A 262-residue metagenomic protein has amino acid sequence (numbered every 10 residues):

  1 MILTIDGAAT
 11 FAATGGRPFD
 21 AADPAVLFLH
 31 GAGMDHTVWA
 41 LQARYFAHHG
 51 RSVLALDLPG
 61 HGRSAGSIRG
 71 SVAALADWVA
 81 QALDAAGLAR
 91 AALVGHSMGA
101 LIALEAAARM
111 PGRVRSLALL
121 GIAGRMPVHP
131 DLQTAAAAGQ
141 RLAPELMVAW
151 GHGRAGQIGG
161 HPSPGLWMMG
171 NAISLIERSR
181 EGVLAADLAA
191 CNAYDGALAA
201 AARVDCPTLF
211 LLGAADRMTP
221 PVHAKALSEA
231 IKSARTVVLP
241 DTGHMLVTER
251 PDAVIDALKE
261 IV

Functional and structural regions predicted by a protein language model:
L3-G16, A40-H48, S52-M98, D256: Active-site loop/oxyanion-hole signature of alpha/beta-hydrolase fold enzymes
L29-G31, L212: The conserved beta1-alpha1 loop
G31-M34, S97: Active-site glycine-rich loops that stabilize anionic/oxyanionic intermediates across multiple enzyme folds
L101-L146: Flexible "cap/lid" loop of the alpha/beta hydrolase fold
T134-R203: Conserved alpha/beta-hydrolase catalytic His-Asp/Glu region
V204, F210-L212, D216: Short beta-strand/loop motif that positions the catalytic acidic residue of the alpha/beta-hydrolase fold
R217-H223: Conserved alpha/beta-hydrolase "acid-adjacent" motif
A234-V262: Catalytic active-site module of serine/aspartate enzymes centered on a nucleophile-bearing elbow/loop
